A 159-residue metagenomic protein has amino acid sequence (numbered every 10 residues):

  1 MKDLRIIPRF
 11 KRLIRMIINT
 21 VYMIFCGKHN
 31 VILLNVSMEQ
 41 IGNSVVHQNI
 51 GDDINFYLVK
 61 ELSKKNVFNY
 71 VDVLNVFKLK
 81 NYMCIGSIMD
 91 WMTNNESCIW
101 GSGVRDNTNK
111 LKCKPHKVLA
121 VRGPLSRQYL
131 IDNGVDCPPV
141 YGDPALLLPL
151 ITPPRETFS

Functional and structural regions predicted by a protein language model:
I7-V118, R127-S159: Aromatic- and Gly/Pro-rich donor/ligand-binding loops that form nucleotide- or phosphate-bearing donor binding pockets
P124: Catalytic nucleophile-elbow at a beta strand-turn-alpha helix junction centered on a G-D-S/GDSL motif, marking
